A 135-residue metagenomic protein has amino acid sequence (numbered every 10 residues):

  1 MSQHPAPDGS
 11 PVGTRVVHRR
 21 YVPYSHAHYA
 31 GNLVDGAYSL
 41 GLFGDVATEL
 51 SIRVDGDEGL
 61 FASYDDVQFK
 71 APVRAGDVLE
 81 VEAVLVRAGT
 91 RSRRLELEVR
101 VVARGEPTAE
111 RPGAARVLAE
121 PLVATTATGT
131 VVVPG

Functional and structural regions predicted by a protein language model:
M1-G36, L50: Catalytic strand-loop segment that frames the active site of acyl-thioester-processing enzymes
A6-P11, R74-A75, V84-G135: HotDog/MaoC-like acyl-thioester-processing domains
V17-P23, Q68, T128-V132: Generic structural detector for well-ordered beta-strands
R20, S25-H26, G59, D65 (+1 more regions): Short, functionally important structural connectors and interaction interfaces within domains
A30-T48, L60-A62: Compact, glycine-rich, soluble single-domain proteins
A47-R94, P107-E110: Hydrophobic beta-strand-centered segment that forms part of the acyl-chain substrate-binding groove
